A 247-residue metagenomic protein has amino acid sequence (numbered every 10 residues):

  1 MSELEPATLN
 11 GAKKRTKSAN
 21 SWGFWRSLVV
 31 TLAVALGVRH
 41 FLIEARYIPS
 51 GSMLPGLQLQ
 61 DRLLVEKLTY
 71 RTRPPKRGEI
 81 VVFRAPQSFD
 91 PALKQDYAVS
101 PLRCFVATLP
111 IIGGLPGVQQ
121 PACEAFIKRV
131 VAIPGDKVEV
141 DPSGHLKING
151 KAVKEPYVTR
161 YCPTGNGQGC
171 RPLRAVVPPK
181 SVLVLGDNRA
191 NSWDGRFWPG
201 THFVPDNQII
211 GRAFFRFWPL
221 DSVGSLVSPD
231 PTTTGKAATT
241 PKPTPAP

Functional and structural regions predicted by a protein language model:
S2-W25, G37, F41-Y47, S52-P247: Soluble "head" domains of membrane/secretory-pathway proteins
S27, T31-A35: Hydrophobic alpha-helical membrane-embedded or membrane-associated segments
